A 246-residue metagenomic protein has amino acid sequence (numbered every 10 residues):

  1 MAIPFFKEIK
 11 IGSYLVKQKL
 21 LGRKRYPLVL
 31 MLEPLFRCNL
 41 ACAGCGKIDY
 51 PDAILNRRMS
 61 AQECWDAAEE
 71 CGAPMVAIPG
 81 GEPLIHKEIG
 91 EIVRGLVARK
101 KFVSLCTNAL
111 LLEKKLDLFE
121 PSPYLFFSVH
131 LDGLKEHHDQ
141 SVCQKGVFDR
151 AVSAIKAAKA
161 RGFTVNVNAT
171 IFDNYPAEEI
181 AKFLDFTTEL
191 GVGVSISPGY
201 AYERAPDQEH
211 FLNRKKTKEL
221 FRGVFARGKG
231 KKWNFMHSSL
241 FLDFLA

Functional and structural regions predicted by a protein language model:
M1, M59-S60, H130-D132, Q140-A246: Radical SAM enzyme [4Fe-4S]-AdoMet core and its adjacent flexible, acidic and glycine-rich loops/tails across
A2-L118, S122-P123: Conserved alpha-helical substructure of the radical SAM core
M31-E33, P79, S104-N108, S128-H130 (+2 more regions): A cross-family glycoside hydrolase active-site/sugar-binding cleft signature
L40, E136, V165: Glycine-centered loop/turn positions within well-structured domains that cap or flank conserved ligand/cofactor-binding
D52, I85, E113, E136 (+2 more regions): Generic structural signal for helix capping and beta-alpha/helix-loop junctions
E82-P83, K135, F148: Gly/Ser/Thr-rich beta-alpha loop segments that engage phosphate groups in nucleotides
G90, L112, L134-K135, L242: Alpha-helix N-cap/helix-start and coil->helix boundary motif
P123-F126, D132: Right-handed parallel beta-helix/beta-solenoid
